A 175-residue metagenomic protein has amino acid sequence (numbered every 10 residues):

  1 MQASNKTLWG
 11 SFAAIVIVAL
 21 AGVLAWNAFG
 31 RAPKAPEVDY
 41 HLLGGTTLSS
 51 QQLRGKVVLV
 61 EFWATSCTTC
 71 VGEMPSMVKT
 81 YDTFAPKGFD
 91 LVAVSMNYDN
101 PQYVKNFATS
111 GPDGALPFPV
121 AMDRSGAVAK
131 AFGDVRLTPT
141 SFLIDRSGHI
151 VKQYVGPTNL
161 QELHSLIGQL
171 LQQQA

Functional and structural regions predicted by a protein language model:
M1-H41, A175: N-terminal targeting signals for export/organelle localization
A35-P36, V57-V58, T138-P139: Short loop/turn microsegments at loop-to-beta-strand junctions
L43-L48, G126-A129: Short loop/turn elements that flank and shape the SAM/SAH-binding pocket of Class I
S49-T68, M77: Short active-site neighborhood of thiol/selenol oxidoreductases, capturing the structured segment around
L59-V60, L91, S141: Hydrophobic beta-strand anchors of alpha/beta hydrolase catalytic cores
T65-G72, L137: C-type cytochrome heme c attachment motif
V71-D113, R124-A131: Structural microenvironment flanking redox-active thiols in thiol-disulfide oxidoreductases
G111-P117, M122-L171: Thiol/disulfide oxidoreductase modules built on the thioredoxin-like
